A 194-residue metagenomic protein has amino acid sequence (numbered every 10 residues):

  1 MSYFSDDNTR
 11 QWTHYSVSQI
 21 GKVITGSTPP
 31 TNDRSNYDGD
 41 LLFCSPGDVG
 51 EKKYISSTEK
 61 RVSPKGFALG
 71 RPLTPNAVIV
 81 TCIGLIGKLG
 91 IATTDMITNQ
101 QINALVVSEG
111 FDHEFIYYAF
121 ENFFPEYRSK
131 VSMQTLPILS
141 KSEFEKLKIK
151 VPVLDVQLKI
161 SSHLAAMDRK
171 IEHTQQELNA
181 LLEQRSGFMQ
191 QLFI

Functional and structural regions predicted by a protein language model:
M1-S5, I160-I171, F193: Hydrophobic structural patches
M1-V17, Q176-I194: Short amphipathic coiled-coil heptad-repeat segments
S2-T28, E51, K146, K150-V151: Non-catalytic DNA-recognition/assembly elements of restriction-modification systems
S18-D33, L42-P75, T93: Sequence-specific dsDNA recognition surfaces
P29, C82, M96-N103, E121 (+1 more regions): A short glycine-rich beta-alpha junction/loop motif
V80-T81, A166: A generic structural signal for residues embedded in beta-strands
G87-A92: Short, Lys/Arg- and Gly-enriched loop/turn segments at beta-strand edges
